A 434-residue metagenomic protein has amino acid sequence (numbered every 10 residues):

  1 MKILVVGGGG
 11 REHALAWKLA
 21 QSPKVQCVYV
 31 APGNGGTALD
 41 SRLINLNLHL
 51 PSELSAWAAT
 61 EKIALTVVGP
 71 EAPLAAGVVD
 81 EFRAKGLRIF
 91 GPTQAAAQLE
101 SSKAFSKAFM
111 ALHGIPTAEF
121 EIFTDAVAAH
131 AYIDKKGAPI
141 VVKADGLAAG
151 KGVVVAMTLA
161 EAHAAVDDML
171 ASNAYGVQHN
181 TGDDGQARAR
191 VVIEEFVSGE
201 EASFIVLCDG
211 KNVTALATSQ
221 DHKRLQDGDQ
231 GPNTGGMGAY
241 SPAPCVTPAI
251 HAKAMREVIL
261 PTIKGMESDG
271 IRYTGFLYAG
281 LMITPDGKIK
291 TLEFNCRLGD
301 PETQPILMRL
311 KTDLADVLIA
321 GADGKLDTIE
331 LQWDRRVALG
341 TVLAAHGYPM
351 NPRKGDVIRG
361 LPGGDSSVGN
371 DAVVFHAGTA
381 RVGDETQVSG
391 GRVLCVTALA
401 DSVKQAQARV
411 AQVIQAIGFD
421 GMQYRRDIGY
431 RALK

Functional and structural regions predicted by a protein language model:
M1-Q94: ATP-binding N-terminal substructure of ATP-dependent carboxylate-amine bond-forming enzymes
I44-L50, E121-D125, A156: Short acidic-hydrophobic, aromatic-tinged amphipathic segments that line or gate anion-handling sites
L50, T379-G383, Q387-K434: Generic C-terminus detector
F90-G152: A conserved helix-loop-beta module that forms one wall/lid of the active-site cleft in ATP-utilizing catalytic domains
A129, E161-A164, M350-P352, D401-A408: Short, conserved charged micro-motifs
A156-T303: Internal nucleotide-binding/catalytic subdomain
M255-L277, N295-G363, S367-G369, V382: Active-site "cap" helix and flanking loop/linker of ATP-utilizing ligase/carboxylase catalytic domains
